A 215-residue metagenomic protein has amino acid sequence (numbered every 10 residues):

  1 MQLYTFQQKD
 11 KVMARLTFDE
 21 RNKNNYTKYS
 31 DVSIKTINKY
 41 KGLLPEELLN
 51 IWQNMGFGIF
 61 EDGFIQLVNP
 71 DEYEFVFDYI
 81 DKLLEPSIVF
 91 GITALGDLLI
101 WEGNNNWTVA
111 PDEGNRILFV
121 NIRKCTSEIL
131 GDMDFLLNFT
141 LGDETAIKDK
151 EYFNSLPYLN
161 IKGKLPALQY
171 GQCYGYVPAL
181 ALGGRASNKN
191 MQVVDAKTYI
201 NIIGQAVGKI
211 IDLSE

Functional and structural regions predicted by a protein language model:
M1-T108, L168-E215: A surface-exposed partner-binding patch
V68-E72, A110, L137-T140, L156: Solvent-exposed, non-transmembrane amphipathic alpha-helical segments
A110-E151: Compact, glycine/acidic-enriched structural inserts
F135-V193: An amphipathic alpha-helical core segment
